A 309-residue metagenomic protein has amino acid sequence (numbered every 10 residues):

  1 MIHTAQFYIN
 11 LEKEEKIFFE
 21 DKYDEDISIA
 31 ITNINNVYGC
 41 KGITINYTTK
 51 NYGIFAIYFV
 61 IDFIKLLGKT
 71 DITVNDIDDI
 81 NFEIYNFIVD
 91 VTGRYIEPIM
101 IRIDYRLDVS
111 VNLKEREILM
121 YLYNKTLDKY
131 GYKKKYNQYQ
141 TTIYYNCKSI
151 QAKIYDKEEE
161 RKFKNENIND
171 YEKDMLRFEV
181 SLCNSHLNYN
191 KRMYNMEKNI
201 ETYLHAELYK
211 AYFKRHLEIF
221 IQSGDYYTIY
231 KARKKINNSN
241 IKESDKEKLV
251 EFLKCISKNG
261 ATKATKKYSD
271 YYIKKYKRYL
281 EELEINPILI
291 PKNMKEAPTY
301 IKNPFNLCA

Functional and structural regions predicted by a protein language model:
M1-N259, L283-A309: Structured, helix-rich domain cores that form ligand/interaction pockets
S257-S269: Short, aromatic/basic-rich helix-turn unit that serves as a nucleic-acid recognition element
I273: Helix-turn-helix DNA-binding segment
Y276-Y279, L283: Residues in the recognition helix of alpha-helical DNA-binding motifs
